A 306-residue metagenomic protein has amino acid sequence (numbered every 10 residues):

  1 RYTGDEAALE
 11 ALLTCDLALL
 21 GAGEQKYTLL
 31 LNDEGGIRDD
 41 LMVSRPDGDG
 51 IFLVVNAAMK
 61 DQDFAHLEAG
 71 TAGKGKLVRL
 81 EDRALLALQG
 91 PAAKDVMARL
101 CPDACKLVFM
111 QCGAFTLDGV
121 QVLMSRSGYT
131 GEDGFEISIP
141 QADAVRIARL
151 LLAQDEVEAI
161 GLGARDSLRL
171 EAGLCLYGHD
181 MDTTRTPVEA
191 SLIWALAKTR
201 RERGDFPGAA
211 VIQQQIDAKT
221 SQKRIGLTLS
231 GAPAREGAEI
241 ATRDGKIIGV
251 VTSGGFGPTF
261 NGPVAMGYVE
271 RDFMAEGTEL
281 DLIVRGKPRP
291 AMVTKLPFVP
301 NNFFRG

Functional and structural regions predicted by a protein language model:
R1-G50, V55-A69: Extended, compositionally biased flexible segments
A22, S44-G306: Conserved, structured C-terminal
